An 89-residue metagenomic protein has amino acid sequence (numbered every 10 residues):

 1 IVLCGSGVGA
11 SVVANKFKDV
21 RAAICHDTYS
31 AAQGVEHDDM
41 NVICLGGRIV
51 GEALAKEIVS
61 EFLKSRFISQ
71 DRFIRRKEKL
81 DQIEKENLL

Functional and structural regions predicted by a protein language model:
I1-C25: Helix-adjacent hinge/juxtasegments
T28-L89: C-terminal binding/interaction regions
